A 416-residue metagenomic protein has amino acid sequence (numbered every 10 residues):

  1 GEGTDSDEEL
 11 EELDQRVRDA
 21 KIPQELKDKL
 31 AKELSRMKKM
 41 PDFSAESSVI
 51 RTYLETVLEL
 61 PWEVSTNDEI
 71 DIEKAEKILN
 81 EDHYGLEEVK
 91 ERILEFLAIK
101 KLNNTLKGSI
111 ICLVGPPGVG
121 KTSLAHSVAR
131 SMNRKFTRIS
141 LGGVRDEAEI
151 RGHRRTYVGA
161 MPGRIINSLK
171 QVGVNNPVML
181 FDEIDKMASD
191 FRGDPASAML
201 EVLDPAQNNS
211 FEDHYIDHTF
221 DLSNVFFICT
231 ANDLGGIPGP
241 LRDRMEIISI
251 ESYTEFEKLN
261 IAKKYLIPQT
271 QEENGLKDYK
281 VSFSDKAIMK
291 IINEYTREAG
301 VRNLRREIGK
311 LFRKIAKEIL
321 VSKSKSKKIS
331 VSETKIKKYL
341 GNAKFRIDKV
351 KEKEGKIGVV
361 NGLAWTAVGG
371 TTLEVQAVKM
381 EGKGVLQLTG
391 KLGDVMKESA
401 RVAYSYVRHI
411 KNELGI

Functional and structural regions predicted by a protein language model:
G1-I99, N103: Extended, charged alpha-helical coiled-coil/arm scaffolds that mediate oligomerization and mechanical coupling in large
A20-K27, E63-N67, G173, C229 (+4 more regions): Conserved C-terminal "switch" segment of AAA+ ATPases
T105-I111, N175-P177, V225, G384: Pre-Walker A (Motif I) flank of P-loop NTPase domains
K107-L141, K170, L200, D204: Walker A/P-loop
S131-A160, S168, A188, E257: AAA+/P-loop NTPase substrate/partner-engagement loops
V172-N176, D194, F211-T230, V281-S282: AAA+/SF3 P-loop NTPase mechanochemical coupling elements
F181-F220: Conserved catalytic/switch belt of AAA+ P-loop NTPases
E307-I416: Conserved P-loop NTPase/AAA+ ATPase motor core
